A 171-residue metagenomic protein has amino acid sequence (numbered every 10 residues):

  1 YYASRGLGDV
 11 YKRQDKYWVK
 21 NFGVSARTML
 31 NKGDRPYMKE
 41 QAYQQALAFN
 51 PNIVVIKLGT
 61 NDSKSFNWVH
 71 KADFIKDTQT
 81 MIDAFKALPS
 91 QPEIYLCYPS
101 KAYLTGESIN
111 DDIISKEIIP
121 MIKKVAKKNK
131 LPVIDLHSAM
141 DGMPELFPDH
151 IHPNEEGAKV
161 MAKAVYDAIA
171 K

Functional and structural regions predicted by a protein language model:
Y1-Y11: Single conserved hydrophobic/aromatic residue that forms the stacking wall/gate of nucleotide- or nucleobase-binding
A3, K20, Y95: Conserved Rossmann-like nucleotide-binding pocket used by diverse enzymes that bind dinucleotide cofactors
S4-R5, A26, S100-A102: Short glycine-rich His-centered loop
R5, M29-Y37: Acidic-and-aromatic substrate-binding clefts and catalytic sites of carbohydrate-active enzymes
L7, V24-R27, T60, A158: Gly/Ser/Thr-rich helix-start
V10, R27-N31, S63-S65: Short active-site-adjacent helix-start/loop capping segments
R13, Y37-K171: Alpha-helical cap/lid subdomain in secreted, periplasmic, or secretory-pathway luminal O-acyl-processing enzymes
D15-K32: A short beta-strand-loop structural module common to alpha/beta enzyme folds
